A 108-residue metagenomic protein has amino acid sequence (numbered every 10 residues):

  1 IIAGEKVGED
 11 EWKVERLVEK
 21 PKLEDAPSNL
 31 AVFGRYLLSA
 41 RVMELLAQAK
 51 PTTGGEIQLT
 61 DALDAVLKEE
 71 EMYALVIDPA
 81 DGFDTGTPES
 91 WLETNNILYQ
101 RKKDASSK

Functional and structural regions predicted by a protein language model:
I1-E5: Short, surface-exposed, charged loop/turn segments at secondary-structure junctions
K6-G82, E89-S107: Catalytic-core segments of class I nucleotidyltransferases/pyrophosphorylases that form NMP-activated intermediates
